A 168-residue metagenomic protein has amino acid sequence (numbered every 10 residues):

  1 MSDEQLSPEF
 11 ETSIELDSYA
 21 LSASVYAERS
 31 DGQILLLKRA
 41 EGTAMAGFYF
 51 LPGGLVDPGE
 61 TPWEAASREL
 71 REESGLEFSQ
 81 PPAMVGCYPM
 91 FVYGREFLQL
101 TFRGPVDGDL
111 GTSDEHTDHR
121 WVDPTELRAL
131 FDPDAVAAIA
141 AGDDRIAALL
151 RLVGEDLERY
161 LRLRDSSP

Functional and structural regions predicted by a protein language model:
M1-S24: Acidic, metal-coordinating catalytic segment for phosphate/diphosphate chemistry, firing primarily on the Nudix
T12-S13, V85-F91: Short, solvent-exposed loop/turn elements at beta->coil junctions and helix N-caps that rim active or binding pockets
A23-V25, M84, F102-G104: A structural signal for short, well-ordered beta-strand segments
E28-R29: Short, acidic, Ser/Thr-enriched surface-loop or helix-capping motifs
Q33-I34: Hydrophobic "anchor" residues
T43-G47: A conserved beta-turn-beta hairpin within the catalytic core of GNAT-like acetyltransferases that forms part
F48, D114-P168: Nudix hydrolase/Nudix homology domain
L55-Q80, Y88-A138: Unchanged
